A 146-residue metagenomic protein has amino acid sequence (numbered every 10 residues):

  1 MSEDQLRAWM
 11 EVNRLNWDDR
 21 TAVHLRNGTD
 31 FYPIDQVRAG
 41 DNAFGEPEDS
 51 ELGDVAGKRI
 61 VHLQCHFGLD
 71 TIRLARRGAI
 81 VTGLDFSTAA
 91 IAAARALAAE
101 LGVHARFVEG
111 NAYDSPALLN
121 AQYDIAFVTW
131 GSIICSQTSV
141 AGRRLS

Functional and structural regions predicted by a protein language model:
M1-I34: N-terminal, positively charged/glycine-rich alpha-helical extensions of SAM-dependent methyltransferases
V23, D49-L52, D124: N-terminal cap/leader regions of alpha/beta-hydrolase-fold enzymes, predominantly small-molecule hydrolases
G28-R59: Conserved alpha-helix/loop element of class I SAM-dependent methyltransferases that forms part of the SAM/SAH-binding
V55-P116: Class I SAM-dependent methyltransferase SAM/SAH-binding core
Y113-A126: A short acidic, Gly/Pro-enriched loop at the edge of an enzyme's catalytic core that lines a small-molecule cofactor
V128-W130: Residues lining the SAM
I134-S146: A short, conserved alpha-helix within the catalytic core of class I
